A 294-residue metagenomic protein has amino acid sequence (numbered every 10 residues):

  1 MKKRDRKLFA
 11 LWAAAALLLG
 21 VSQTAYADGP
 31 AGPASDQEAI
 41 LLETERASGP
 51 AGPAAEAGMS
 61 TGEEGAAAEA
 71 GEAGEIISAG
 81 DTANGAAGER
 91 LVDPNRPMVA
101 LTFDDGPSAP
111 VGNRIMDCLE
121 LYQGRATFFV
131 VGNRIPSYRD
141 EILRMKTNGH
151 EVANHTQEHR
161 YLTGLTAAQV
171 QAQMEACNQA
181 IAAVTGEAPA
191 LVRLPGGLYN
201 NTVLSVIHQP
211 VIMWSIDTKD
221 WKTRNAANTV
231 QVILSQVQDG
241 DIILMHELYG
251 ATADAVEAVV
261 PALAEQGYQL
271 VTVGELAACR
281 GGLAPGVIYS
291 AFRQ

Functional and structural regions predicted by a protein language model:
K2-A10: Bacterial N-terminal signal peptides that target proteins for export
W12-G20: Bacterial N-terminal signal peptides
V21-P33: Sec-dependent signal peptide cleavage junction
I40-G52, G58-R96: N-terminal low-complexity, Pro/Thr/Ser-rich intrinsically disordered segments that act as propeptides or flexible
E72-L165, Q169-V170, A180, A278: Active-site beta->alpha N-cap acidic-glycine motif
R90-D93, Y122, I135-P136, A251-Q294: C-terminal domain-boundary segment and adjacent tail
D104, L119, V152-H155, V192 (+3 more regions): Conserved, mostly hydrophobic/aromatic
A109-V111, L143, R160-A188, G196-D239 (+1 more regions): Alpha-helical scaffold elements lining the catalytic groove of polysaccharide deacetylases
